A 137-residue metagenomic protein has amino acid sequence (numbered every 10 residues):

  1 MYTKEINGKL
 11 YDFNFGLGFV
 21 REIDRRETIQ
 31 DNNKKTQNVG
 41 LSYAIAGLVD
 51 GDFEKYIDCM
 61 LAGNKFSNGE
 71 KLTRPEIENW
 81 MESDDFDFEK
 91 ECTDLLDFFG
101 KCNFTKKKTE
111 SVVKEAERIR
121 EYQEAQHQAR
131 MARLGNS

Functional and structural regions predicted by a protein language model:
M1-L10, Q30-A46, E54, F66-S137: Charged interaction scaffolds used for protein-protein
M1-R25: Extended alpha-helical interaction segments
F19, I45-V49: Generic hydrophobic, helix-prone segments enriched in Leu/Val/Ile
R25-I29, A62: Short, intrinsically disordered, mixed-charge
V49-M60: Short, well-structured hydrophobic secondary-structure segments
M60-F66: Helix-loop "lid/cap" segments that line or gate small-molecule binding pockets
